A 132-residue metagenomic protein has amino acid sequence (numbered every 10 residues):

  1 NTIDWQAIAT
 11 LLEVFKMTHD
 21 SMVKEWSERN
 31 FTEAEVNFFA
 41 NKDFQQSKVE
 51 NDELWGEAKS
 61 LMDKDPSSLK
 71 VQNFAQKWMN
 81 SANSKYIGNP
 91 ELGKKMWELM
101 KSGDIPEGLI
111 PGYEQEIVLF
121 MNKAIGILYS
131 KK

Functional and structural regions predicted by a protein language model:
N1-K132: Amphipathic alpha-helical "stalk" segments
